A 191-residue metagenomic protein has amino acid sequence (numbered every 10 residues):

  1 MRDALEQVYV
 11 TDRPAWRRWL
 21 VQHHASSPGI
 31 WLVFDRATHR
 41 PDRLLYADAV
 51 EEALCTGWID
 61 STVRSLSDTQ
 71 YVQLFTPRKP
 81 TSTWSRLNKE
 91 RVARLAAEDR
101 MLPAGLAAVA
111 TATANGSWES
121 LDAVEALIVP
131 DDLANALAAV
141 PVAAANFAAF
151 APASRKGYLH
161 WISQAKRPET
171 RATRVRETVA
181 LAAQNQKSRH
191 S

Functional and structural regions predicted by a protein language model:
M1-S191: Charge-dense, helix-prone N-terminal extensions
